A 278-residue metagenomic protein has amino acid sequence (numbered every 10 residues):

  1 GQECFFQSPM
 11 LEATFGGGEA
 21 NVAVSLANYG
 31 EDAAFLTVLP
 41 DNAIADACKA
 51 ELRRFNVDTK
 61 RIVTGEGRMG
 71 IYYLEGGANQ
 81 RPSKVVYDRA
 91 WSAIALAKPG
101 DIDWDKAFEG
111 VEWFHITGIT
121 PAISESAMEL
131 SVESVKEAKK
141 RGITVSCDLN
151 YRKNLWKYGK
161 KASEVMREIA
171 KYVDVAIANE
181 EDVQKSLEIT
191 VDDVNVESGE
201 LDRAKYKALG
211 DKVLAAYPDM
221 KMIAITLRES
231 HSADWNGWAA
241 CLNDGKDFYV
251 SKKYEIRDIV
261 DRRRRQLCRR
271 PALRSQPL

Functional and structural regions predicted by a protein language model:
G1-E3: Positively charged, low-complexity intrinsically disordered leader regions
T14, N21-D32, L273-P277: Alpha-helix C-terminal capping segments
D32-G118: Conserved N-terminal subdomain of the carbohydrate kinase-like
A33, T59, V145-S146, I177: Hydrophobic beta-strand scaffold residues
E137-T144, Y217-K221: A short helix->loop->beta-strand "cap" motif at the edges of active sites that frequently abuts
G142-N150, L155: Short beta-strand/loop segments at the ligand-binding rim of alpha/beta enzyme cores
L155-K246: Conserved phosphate/ATP/ADP-binding segment of small-molecule kinases
Y249-L278: Conserved post-catalytic alpha-helical subdomain immediately downstream of the catalytic base and nucleotide-binding
